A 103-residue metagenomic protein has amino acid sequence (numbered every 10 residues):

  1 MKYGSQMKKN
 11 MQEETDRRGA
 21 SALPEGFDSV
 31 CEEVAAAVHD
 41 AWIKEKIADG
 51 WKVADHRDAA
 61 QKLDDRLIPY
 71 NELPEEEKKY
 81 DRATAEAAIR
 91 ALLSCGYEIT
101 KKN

Functional and structural regions predicted by a protein language model:
K2-N103: Alpha-helical propensity feature that highlights long, continuous alpha-helices across diverse contexts
